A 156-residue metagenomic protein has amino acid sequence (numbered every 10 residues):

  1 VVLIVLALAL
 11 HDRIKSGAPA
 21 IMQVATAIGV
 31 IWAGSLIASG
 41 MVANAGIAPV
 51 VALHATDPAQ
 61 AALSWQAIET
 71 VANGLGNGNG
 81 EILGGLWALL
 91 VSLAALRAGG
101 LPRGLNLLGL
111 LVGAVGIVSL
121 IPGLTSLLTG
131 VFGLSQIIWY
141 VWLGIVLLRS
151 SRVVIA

Functional and structural regions predicted by a protein language model:
V1-A156: Hydrophobic, aromatic-enriched alpha-helical segments typical of multi-pass transmembrane helices
